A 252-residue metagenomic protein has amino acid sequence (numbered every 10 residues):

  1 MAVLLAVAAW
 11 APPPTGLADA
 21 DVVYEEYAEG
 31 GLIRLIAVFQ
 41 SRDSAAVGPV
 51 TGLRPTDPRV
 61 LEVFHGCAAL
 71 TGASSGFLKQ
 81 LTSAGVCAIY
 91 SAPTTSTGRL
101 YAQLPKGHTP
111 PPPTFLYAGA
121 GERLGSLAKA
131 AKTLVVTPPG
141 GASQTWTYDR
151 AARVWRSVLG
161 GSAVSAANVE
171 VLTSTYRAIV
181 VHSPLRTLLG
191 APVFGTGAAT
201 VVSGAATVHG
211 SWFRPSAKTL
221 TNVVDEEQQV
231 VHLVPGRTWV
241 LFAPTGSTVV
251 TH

Functional and structural regions predicted by a protein language model:
M1-A20, G31-V38, D43-H252: A surface/extracellular/periplasmic glyco- and lipid-processing/surface-interacting theme
